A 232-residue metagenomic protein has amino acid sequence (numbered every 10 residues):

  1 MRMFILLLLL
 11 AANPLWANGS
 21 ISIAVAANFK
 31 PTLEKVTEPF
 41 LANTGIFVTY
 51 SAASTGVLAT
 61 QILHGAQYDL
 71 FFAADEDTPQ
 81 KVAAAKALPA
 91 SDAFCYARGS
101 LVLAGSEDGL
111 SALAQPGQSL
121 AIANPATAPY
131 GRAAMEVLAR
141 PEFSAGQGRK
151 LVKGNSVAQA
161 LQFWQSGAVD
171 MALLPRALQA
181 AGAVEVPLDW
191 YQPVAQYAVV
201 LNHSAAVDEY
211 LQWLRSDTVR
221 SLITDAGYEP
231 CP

Functional and structural regions predicted by a protein language model:
M1-L7: Sec-dependent signal peptide recognition, specifically the positively charged N-region followed immediately by
L7-L8, L63: Hydrophobic/aromatic side chains embedded in well-ordered alpha-helices
A12-P14: N-terminal signal peptide c-region/cleavage motif recognized by signal peptidases
N18-N43, F47-A52, G56, T60-H64 (+2 more regions): Exported/periplasmic ABC-transporter solute-binding proteins
A66-Y68: Short acidic/histidine-rich motifs immediately flanking catalytic phosphotransfer sites in two-component signaling
